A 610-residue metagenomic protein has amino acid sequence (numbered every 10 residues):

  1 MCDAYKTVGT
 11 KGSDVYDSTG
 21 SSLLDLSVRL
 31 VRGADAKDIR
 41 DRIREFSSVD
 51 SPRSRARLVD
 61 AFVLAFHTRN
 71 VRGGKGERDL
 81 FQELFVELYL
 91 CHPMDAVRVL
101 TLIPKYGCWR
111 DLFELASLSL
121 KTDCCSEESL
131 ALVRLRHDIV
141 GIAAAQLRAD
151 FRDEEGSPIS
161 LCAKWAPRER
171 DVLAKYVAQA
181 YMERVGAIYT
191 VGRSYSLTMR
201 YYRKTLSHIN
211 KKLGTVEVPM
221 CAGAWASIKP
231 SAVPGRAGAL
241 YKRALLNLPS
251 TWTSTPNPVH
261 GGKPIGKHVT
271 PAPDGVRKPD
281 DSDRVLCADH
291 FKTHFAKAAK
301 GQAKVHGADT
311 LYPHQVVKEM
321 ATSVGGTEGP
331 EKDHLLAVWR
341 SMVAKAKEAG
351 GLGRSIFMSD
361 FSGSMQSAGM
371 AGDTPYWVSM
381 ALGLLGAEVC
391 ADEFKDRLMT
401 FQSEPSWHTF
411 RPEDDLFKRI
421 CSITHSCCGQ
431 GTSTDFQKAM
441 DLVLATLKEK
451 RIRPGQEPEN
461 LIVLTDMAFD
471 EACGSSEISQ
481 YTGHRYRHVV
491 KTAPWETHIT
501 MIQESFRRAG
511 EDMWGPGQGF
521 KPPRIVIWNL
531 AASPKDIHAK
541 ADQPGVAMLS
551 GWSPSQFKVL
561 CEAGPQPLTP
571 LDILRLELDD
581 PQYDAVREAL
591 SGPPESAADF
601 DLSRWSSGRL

Functional and structural regions predicted by a protein language model:
M1-V378, V389-L610: Long lumenal/extracellular ectodomains of secretory and single-pass membrane proteins
